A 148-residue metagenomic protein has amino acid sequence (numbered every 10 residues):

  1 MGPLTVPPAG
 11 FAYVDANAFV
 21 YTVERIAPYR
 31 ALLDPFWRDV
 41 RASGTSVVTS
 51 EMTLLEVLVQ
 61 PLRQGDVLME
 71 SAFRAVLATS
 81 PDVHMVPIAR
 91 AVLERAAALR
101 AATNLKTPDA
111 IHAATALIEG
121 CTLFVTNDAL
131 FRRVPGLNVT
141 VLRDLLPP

Functional and structural regions predicted by a protein language model:
M1-P7, F11, M85, A113-P148: Acidic, PIN/NYN-like endoribonuclease modules and their adjacent C-terminal/linker elements
M1-T49, L62-A75, D144-P148: Short, well-structured N-terminal submotif of metal-dependent ribonuclease cores
V14, V48-T49, P87, T107 (+1 more regions): Short beta-strand scaffold positions
A18, T53-L54, V92, H112 (+1 more regions): Alpha-helix capping/helix-boundary segments
V23, P61, R100, P135: Short, flexible helix/strand-to-coil boundary loops that buttress conserved ligand/catalytic motifs in alpha/beta
R25, M52, S80-A101: Acidic catalytic patch
A42-V47, D82-H84, G120-L123: Short active-site oxyanion
